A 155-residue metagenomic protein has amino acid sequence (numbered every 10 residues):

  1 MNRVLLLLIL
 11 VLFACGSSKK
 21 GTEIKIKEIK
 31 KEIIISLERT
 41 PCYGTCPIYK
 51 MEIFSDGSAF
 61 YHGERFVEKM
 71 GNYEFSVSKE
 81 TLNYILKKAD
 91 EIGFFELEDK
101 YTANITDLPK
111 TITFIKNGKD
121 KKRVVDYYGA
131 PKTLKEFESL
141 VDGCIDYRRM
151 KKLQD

Functional and structural regions predicted by a protein language model:
V4-F13: Sec-dependent N-terminal signal peptides
G16-Y43, V67, F75, N83 (+1 more regions): Short, well-ordered, aromatic-rich surface patches in folded extracellular/luminal domains
I34, E38-E64: N-terminal secretory signal peptides
Y49-M51, Y73, T111: Residue-level detector of beta-strand structural context in well-folded domains
Y61-V77: A contiguous binding-surface segment within folded domains or other stable secondary-structure elements
I85-K88: Aromatic/basic micro-patches that form nucleic-acid/chromatin recognition or nuclease catalytic surfaces
